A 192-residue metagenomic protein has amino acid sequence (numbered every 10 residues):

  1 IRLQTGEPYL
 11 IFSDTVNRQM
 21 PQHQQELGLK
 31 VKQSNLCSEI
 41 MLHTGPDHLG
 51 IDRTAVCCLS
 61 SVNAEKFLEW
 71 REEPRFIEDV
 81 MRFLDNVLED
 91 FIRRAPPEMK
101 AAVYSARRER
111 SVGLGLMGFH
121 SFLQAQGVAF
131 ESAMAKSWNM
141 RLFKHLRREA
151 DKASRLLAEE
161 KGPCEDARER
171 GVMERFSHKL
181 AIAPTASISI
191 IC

Functional and structural regions predicted by a protein language model:
R2-L3, Y9-I11, L180, I190: Conserved, well-structured core segments
Q4-A106, L116-F122, Q126: Function-dense linear segments that define catalytic or interfacial modules in macromolecule-processing proteins
T5-P8, R53-T54, E174-S177, T185-S187: Short coil/turn connectors at secondary-structure junctions
S60, A183, S187-C192: Extended C-terminal regions of large enzymes
D79-V103, R107, S111, Q126-T185: Internal maturation/activation junctions in enzymes
